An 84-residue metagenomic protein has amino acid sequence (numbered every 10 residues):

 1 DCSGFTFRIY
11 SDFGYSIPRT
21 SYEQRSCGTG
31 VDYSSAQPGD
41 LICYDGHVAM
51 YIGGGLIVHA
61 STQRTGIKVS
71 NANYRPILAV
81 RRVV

Functional and structural regions predicted by a protein language model:
D1-S21: Secreted/periplasmic proteins that engage bacterial cell-wall peptidoglycan
S3-F7, A36, G54: Extracytoplasmic/secreted envelope proteins and their assembly/folding machinery, especially bacterial periplasmic
Y15-S34, G46-V48, I52-V84: Aromatic- and glycine-rich peptidoglycan recognition patches
